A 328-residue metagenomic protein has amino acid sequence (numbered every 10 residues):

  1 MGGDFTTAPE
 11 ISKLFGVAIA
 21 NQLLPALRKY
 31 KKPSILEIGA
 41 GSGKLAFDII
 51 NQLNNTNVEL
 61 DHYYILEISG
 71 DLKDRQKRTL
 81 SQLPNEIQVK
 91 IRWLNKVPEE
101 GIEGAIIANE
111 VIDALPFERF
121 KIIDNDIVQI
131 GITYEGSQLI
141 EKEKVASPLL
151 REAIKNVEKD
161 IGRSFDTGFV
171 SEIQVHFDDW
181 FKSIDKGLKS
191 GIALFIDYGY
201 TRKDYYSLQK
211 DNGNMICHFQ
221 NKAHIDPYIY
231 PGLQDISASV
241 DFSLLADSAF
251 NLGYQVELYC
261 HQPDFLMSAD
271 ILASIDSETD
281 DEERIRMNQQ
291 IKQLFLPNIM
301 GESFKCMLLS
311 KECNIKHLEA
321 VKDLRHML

Functional and structural regions predicted by a protein language model:
M1-S12: Class I SAM-dependent transferase core
E10-E99: SAM cofactor-binding core of SAM-dependent methyltransferases, primarily the Rossmann-like beta-alpha-beta module
L36, L66, I106-N109, I196: Active-site flanking residues adjacent to catalytic metal/cofactor-binding acidic residues
G70, I112, Y200: Short, glycine/acidic-enriched loop or turn micro-motifs at the edges of active sites
K73, L115-P116, K203: Conserved protein kinase catalytic core
V97-D124, V170-V175, D179, S183-L194: A short SAM/SAH-binding and catalytic strip from SAM-dependent methyltransferases
I107-I154, L208-H218: A mobile, often basic/glycine-rich helix-loop segment that functions as the active-site lid/recognition loop
K155-L328: Long, Lys/Arg- and hydrophobic-enriched amphipathic alpha-helices
